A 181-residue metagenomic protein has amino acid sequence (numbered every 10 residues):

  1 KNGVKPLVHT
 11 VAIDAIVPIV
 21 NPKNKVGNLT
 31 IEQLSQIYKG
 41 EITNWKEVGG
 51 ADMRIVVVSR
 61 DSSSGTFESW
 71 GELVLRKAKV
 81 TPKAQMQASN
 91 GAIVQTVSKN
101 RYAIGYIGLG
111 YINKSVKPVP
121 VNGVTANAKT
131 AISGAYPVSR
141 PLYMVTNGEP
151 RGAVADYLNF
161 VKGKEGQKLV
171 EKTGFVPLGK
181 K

Functional and structural regions predicted by a protein language model:
K1-K181: Exported/periplasmic ABC-transporter solute-binding proteins
